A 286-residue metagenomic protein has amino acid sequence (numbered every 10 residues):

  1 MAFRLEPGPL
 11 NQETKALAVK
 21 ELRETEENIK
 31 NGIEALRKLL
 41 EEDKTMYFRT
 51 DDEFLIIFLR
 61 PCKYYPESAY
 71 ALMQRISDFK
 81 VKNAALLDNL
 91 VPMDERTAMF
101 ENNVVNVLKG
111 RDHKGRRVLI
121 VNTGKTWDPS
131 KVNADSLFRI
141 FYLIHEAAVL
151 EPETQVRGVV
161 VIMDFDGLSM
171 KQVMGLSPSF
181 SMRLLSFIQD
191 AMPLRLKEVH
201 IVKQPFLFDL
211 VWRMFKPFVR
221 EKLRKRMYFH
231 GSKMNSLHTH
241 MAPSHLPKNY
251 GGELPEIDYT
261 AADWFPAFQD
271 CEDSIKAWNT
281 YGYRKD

Functional and structural regions predicted by a protein language model:
M1-D286: Basic, amphipathic alpha-helical/coil surface patches used to engage anionic, phosphate-bearing ligands and membranes
